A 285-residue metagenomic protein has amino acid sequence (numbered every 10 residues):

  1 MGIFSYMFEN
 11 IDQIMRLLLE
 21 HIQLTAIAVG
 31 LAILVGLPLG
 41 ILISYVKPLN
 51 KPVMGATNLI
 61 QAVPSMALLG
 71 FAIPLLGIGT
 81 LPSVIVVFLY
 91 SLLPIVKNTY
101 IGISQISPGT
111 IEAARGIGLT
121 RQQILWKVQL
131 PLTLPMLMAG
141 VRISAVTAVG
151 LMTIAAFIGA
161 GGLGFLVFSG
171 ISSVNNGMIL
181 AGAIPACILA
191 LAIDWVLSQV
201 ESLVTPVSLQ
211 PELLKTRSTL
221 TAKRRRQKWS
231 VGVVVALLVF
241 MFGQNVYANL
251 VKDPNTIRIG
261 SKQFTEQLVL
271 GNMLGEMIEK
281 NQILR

Functional and structural regions predicted by a protein language model:
M1-I27: Periplasmic/extracellular loop-to-transmembrane helix junction in inner-membrane transport proteins
L34-L39, P82-I111, V141-V149, T153 (+1 more regions): Membrane-embedded alpha-helices of multi-pass transport/permease systems
L39-F71, V87, K97-Q105: Cytoplasmic-entry segments and transmembrane alpha-helices of multi-pass inner-membrane transporters
K47, S104, P108, A181-Y247 (+1 more regions): C-terminal transmembrane helix and the adjacent membrane-cytosol boundary/short C-terminal tail of inner/organellar
I73-P74, L151-M178, P185, T205: Glycine-rich helix-loop "coupling/hinge" segments at transmembrane-helix boundaries in multipass transporters
L89, Q122-I154, G177, A181 (+1 more regions): Transmembrane alpha-helices
N98-M138: Short cytoplasmic-facing helical segments at TM-TM junctions of multi-pass membrane proteins
D253-T265, L274, L284-R285: Short, well-ordered beta-strand elements
